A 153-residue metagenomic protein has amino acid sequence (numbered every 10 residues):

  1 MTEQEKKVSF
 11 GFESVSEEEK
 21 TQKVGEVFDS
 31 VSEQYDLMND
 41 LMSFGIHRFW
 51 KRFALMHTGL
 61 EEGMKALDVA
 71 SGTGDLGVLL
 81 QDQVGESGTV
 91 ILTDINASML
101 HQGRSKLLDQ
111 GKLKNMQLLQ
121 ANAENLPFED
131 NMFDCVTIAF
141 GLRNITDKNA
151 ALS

Functional and structural regions predicted by a protein language model:
M1-G25: N-terminal auxiliary segments of SAM/dcSAM-dependent transferases
Q34, F44-M64, L79: Conserved alpha-helix/loop element of class I SAM-dependent methyltransferases that forms part of the SAM/SAH-binding
Y35, V136-T137: Hydrophobic beta-strand segment of the Class I
G63, F133-D134, K148: Local beta-strand N-terminus motif with an aromatic residue
K65-N125: Class I SAM-dependent methyltransferase SAM/SAH-binding core
E124-C135: A short acidic, Gly/Pro-enriched loop at the edge of an enzyme's catalytic core that lines a small-molecule cofactor
F140-G141: Short catalytic micro-motifs in class I SAM-dependent methyltransferases
I145-S153: A short, conserved alpha-helix within the catalytic core of class I
